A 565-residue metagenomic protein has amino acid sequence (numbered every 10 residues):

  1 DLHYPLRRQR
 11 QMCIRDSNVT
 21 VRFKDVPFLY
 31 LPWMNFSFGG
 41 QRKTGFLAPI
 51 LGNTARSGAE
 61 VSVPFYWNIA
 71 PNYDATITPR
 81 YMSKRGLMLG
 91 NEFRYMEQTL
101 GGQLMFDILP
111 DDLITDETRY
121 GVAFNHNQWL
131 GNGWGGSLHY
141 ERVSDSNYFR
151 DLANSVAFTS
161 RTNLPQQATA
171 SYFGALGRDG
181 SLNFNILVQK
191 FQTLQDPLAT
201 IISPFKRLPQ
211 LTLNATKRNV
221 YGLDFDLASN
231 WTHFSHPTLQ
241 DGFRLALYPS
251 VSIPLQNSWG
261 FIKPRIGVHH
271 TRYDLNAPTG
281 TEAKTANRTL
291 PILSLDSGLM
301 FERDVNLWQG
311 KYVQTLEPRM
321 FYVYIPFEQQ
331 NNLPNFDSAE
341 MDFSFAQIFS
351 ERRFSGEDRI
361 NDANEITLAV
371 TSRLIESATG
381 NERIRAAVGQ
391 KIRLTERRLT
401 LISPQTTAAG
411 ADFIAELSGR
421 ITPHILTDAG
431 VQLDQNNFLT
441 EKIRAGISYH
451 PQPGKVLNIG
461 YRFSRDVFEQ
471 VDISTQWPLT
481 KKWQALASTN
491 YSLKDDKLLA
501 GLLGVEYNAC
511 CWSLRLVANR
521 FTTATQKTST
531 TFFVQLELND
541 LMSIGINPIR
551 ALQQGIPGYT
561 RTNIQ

Functional and structural regions predicted by a protein language model:
D1-L2: Short, exposed "boundary/linker" segments that immediately precede the start of a downstream structural module
R8-Q11, R15, V19-Q565: Outer-membrane beta-barrel proteins and related beta-barrel translocases across Gram-negative bacteria
